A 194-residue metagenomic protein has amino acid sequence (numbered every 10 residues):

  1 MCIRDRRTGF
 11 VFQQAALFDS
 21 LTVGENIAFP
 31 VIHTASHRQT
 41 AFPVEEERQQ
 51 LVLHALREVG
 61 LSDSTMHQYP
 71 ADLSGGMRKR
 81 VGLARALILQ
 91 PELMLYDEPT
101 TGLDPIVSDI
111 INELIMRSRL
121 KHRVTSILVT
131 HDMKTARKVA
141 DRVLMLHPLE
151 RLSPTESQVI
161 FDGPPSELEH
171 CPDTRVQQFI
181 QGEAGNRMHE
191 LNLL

Functional and structural regions predicted by a protein language model:
G24-H33: Short helical segment in ABC ATPase nucleotide-binding domains corresponding to the A-loop/adjacent helical element
P43-S64: Conserved ABC ATPase "signature" region
Y69-L73, M77: Conserved ABC ATPase signature
I88-E92: A short, proline-enriched helix->beta-strand linker immediately N-terminal to the Walker B motif in ABC-type P-loop
M94-D97: Catalytic Walker B motif of ABC-type/P-loop ATPase nucleotide-binding domains
S108-H122: Helical segment within the ABC ATPase nucleotide-binding domain
L149-I180: Conserved beta-strand-loop-alpha-helix hinge in the C-terminal portion of ABC ATPase nucleotide-binding domains
